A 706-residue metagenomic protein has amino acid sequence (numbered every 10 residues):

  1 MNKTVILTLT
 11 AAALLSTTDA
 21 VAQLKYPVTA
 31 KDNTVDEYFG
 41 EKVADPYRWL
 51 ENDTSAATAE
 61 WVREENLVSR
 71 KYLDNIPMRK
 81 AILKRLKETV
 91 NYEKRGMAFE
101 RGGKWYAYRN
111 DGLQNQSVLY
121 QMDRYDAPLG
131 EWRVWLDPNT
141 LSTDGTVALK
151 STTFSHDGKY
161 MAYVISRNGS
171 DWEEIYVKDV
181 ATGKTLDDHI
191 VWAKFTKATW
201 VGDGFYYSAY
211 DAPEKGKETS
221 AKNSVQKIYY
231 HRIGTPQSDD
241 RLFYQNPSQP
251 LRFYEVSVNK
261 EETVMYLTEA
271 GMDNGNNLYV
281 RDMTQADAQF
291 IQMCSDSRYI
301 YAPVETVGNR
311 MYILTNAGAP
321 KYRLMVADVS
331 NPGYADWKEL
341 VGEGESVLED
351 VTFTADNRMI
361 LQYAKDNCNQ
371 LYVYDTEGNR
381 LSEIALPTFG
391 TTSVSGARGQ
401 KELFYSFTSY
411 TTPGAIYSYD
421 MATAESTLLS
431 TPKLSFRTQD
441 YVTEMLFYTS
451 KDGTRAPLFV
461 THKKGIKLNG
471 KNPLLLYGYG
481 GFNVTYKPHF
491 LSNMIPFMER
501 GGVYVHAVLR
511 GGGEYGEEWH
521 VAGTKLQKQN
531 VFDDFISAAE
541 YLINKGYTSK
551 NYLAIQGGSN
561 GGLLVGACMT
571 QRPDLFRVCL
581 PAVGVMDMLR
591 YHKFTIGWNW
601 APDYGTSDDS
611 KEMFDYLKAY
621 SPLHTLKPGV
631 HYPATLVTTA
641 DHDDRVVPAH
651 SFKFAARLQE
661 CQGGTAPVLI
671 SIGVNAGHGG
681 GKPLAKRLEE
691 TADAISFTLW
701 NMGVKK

Functional and structural regions predicted by a protein language model:
A56-T153, V164, R252-D282, D287-T306 (+8 more regions): Non-catalytic accessory segments flanking enzyme active sites
W105, G158-A162, F205-Y206, M265 (+3 more regions): Hydrophobic beta-strand positions that form the internal "hydrophobic ladder" of WD40/Gbeta-like beta-propeller blades
N110-S117, S142-T146, I165-E174, H189-K194 (+7 more regions): A flexible loop/linker signature enriched in serine peptidases of the S9 family
Q121-D123, Y176-V180, K222-G234, Y279-M283 (+2 more regions): Beta-propeller blade signature
W132, V180-W192, T235-P247, T284-C294 (+2 more regions): Blade-edge beta-strand/turn elements of extracellular beta-propeller and related beta-sheet repeat scaffolds
W135, N139-S155, V164-S170, K184 (+7 more regions): Cap/lid segment of the alpha/beta-hydrolase catalytic domain
N246-S346, D356-N357, H631-Y632, V637-T665: Long hydrophobic segments that form regular secondary structure
R500, H506-K706: Active-site-proximal cap/loop segments of hydrolase catalytic domains
